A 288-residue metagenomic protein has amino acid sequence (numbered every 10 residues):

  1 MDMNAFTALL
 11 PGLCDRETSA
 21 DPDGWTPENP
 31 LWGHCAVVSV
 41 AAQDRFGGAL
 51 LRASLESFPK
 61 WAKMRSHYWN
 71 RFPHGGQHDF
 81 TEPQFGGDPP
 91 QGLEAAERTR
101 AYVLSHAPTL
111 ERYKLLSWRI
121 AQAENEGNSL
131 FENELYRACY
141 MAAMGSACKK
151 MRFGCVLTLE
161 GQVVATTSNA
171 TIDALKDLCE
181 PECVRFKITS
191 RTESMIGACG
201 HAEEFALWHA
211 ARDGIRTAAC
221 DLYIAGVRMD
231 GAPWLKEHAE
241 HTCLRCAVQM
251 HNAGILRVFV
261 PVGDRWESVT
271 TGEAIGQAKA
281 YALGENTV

Functional and structural regions predicted by a protein language model:
M1-A123: A structural boundary/capping signal
M1-A20, E132-A142, L157, A165: Glycine-rich short-loop/terminal segments
A20-W25, L31, M151-F153, V163 (+1 more regions): N-terminal first-folded block
L50-R52, Q77-D79, R152, V156 (+1 more regions): A structural signal for short, well-ordered beta-strand segments and their strand-loop junctions that often border
M64, K149-F153, G200, A218: Short, basic and Ser/Thr-rich N-terminal targeting/leader segments
Y68-N70, R152-T167: Short beta-strand scaffold segments in enzyme catalytic cores
E126-R152: Short, basic/aromatic recognition patches
L159, A165-V288: Zn2+-dependent cytidine deaminase-like catalytic core
